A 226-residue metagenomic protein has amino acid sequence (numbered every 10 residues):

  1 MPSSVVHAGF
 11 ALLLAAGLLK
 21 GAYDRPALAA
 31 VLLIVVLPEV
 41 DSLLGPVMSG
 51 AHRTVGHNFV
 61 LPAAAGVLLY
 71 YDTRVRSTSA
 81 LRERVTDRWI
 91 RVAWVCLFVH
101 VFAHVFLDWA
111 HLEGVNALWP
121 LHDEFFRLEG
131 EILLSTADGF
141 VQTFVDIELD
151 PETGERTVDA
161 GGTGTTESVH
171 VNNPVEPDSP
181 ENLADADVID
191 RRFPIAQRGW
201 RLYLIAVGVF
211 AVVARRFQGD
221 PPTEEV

Functional and structural regions predicted by a protein language model:
M1-V226: N-terminal membrane-targeting hydrophobic helices
